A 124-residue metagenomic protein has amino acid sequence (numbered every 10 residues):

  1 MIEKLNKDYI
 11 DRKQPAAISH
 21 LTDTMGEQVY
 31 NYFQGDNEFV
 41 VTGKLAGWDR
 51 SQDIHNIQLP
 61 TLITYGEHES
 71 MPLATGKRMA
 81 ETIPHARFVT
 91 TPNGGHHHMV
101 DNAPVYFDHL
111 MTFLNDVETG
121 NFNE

Functional and structural regions predicted by a protein language model:
M1-Q52, L59: Alpha/beta-hydrolase
I57, I63-Y65: Short beta-strand/loop motif that positions the catalytic acidic residue of the alpha/beta-hydrolase fold
Y65-G66, V100: Active-site-adjacent beta-strand anchor residues
S70-T75: Conserved alpha/beta-hydrolase "acid-adjacent" motif
H85-E124: Catalytic active-site module of serine/aspartate enzymes centered on a nucleophile-bearing elbow/loop
